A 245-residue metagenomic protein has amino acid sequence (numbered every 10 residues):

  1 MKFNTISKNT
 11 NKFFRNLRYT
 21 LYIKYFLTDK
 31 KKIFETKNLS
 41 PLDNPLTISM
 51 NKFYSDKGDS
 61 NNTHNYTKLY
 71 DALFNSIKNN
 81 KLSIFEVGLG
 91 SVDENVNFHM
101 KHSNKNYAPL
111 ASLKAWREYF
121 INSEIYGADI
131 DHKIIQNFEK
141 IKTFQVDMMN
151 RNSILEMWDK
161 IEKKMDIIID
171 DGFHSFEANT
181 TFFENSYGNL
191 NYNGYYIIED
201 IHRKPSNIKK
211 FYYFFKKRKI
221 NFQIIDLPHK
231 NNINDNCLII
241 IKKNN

Functional and structural regions predicted by a protein language model:
M1-I167, F173-I198, H202-N245: A short alpha-helical cap/connector motif
